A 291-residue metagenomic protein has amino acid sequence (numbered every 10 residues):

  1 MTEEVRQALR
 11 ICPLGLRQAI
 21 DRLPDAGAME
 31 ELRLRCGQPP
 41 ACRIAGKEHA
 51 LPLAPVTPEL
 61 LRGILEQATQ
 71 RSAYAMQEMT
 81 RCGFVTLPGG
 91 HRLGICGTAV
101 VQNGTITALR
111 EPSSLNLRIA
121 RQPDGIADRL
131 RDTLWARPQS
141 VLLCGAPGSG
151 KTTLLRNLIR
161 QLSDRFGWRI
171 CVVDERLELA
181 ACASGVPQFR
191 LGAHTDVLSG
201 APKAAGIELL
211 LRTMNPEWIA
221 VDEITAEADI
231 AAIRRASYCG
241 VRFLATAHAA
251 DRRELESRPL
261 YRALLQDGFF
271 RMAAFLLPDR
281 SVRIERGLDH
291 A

Functional and structural regions predicted by a protein language model:
M1-G89: N-terminal accessory targeting/assembly segments
L34-C36, I44, G89, G97-A99 (+3 more regions): Flexible glycine-/small-residue-rich
A73-P138: P-loop NTP-binding catalytic core
V100-R110, R271-A291: Conserved P-loop NTPase
Q122-D128, V197-A205, I224: A general structural motif
I126-E175: P-loop NTPase nucleotide-binding module
W135, L162-L210: P-loop NTPase switch/communication element
M214-P278: Conserved P-loop NTPase nucleotide-binding/switch module
